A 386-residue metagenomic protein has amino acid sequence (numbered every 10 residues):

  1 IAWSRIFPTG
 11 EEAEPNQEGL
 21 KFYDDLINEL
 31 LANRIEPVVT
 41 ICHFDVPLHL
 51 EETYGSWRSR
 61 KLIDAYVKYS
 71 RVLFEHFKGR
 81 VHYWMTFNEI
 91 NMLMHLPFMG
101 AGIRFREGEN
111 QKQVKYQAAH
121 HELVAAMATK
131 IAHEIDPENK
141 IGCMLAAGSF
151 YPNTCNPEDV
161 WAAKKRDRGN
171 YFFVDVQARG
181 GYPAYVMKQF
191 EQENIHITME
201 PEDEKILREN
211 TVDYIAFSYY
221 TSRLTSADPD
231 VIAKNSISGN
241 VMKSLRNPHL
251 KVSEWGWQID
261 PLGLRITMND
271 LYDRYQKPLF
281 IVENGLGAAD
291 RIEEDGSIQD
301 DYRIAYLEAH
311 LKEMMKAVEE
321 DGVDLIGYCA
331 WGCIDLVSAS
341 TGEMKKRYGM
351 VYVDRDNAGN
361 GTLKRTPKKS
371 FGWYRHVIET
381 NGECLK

Functional and structural regions predicted by a protein language model:
I1-Y23: Active-site-adjacent substrate/metal-binding segments within catalytic domains of carbohydrate-active enzymes
G10-E11, K21-K386: Active-site region of glycoside hydrolase catalytic domains
